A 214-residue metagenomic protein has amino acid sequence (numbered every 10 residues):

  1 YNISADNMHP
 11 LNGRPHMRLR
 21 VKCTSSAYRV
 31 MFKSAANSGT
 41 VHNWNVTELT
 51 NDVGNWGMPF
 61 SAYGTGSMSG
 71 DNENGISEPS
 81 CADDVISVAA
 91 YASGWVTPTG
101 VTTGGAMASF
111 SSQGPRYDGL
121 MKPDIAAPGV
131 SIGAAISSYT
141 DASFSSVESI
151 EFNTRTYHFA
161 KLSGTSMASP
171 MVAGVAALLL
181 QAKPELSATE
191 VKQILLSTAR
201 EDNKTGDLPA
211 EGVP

Functional and structural regions predicted by a protein language model:
N2, D6-M8, Y91-G100, S111-S166: Catalytic-core environment of secreted peptidases
A5-C23: Signal that preferentially marks extracellular ectodomain short beta-strand elements of beta-sandwich modules
R14-H16, S67-E73, G105: A Trp-anchored, charged/polar loop motif used as the substrate-binding/catalytic surface of acyl/ester-handling
M17-S38: Noncatalytic modules at the cell exterior or secretory-pathway interfaces, chiefly beta-strand-rich lectin/adhesion
G39-N74, S87-V96, F110: Long, charge-dense accessory insertions within large macromolecular proteins
N74-A89, M107-A127, S187, Q193-L196 (+1 more regions): Mature extracellular/periplasmic domains of secretome proteins
P79, A160-Q181: Active-site alpha-helical elements of protease catalytic centers
S87, A127, R155-K161, Q181-P214: C-terminal subdomain of the subtilisin-like protease fold in secreted/lumenal serine endopeptidases
